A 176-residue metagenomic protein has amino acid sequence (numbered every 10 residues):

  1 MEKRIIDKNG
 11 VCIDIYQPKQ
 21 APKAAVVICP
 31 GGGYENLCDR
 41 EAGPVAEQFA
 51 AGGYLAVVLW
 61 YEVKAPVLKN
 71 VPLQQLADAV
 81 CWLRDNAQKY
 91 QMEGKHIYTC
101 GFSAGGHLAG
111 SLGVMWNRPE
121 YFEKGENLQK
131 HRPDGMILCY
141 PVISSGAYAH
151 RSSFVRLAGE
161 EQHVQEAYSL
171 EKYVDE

Functional and structural regions predicted by a protein language model:
M1-A24, K69, L73, A147-R151 (+1 more regions): N-terminal cap/lid segment of alpha/beta-hydrolase-fold proteins
C12-P22, C81, Q88-Y90, E171-D175: Short beta-strand-to-loop junctions in surface cap/lid or active-site-entrance loops
K23-G31: Short beta-strand element of the alpha/beta-hydrolase
G31, Y54, Y61-V63, P141: Active-site loop/turn elements of alpha/beta-hydrolase fold enzymes, especially the short glycine-/histidine-rich
L37-D39, V57-G94: Catalytic nucleophile-loop/oxyanion-hole region of alpha/beta-hydrolase and closely related hydrolase-like folds
C38-V57: Short amphipathic alpha-helix adjacent to the substrate-entry channel of hydrolases
C81-S153, Q165: Primarily recognizes the serine-hydrolase "nucleophile elbow" in alpha/beta-hydrolase and SGNH/GDSL folds
E160-E176: Serine-hydrolase catalytic core
